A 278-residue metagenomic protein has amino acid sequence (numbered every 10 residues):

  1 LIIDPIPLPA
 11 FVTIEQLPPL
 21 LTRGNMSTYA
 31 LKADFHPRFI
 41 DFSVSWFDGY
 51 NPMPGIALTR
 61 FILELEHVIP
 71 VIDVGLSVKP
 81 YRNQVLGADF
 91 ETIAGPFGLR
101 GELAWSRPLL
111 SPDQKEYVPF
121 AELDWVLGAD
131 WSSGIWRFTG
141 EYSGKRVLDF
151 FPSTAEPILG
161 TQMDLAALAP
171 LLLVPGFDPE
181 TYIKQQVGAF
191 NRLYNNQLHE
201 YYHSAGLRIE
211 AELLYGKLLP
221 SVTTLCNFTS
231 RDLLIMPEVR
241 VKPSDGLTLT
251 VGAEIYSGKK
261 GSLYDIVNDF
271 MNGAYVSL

Functional and structural regions predicted by a protein language model:
L1, F47-M53, S106-L110, K145-D149 (+2 more regions): Structural signature of outer-membrane beta-barrel domains
L1-I3, G55-F61, S111-V118, F150-P157 (+3 more regions): Outer-membrane beta-barrel translocator domains and adjoining extracellular loop/strand segments of Gram-negative
I2-A121: Surface-exposed beta-loop-beta
L31-F35, V44, A88-T92, G101 (+5 more regions): Residues on the lipid-exposed face of transmembrane beta-strands in outer-membrane beta-barrel proteins
F39-F42, P96-R100, I135-T139, Y215-P220 (+1 more regions): Repeated loop/turn-to-beta-strand initiation elements of outer-membrane beta-barrel proteins
P80-Q186: Long, well-ordered mid-to-C-terminal structural blocks that present hydrophobic/aromatic surfaces
E102-R107, D113, K217-T229, P237 (+1 more regions): Transmembrane beta-strand segments that form the barrel wall of outer-membrane beta-barrel proteins
N268-L278: Outer-membrane beta-barrel "beta-signal"
